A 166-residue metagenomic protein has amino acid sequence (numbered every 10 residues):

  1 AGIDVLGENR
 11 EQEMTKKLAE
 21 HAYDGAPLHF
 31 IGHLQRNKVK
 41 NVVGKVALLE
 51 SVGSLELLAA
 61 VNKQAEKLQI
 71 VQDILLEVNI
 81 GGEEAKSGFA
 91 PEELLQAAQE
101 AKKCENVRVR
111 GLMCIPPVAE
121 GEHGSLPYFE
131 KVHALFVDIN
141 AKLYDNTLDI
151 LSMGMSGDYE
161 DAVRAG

Functional and structural regions predicted by a protein language model:
A1-G157, A165: Conserved alpha/beta-domain cores
